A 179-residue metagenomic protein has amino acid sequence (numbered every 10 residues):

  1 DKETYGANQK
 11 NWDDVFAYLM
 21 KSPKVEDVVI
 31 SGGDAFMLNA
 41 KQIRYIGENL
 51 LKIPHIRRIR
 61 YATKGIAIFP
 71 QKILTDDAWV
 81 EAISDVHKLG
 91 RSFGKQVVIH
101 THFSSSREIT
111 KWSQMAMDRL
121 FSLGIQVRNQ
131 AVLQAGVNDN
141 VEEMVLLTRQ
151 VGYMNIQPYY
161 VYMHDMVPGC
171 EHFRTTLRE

Functional and structural regions predicted by a protein language model:
D1-Q9, Y61: Canonical Radical SAM [4Fe-4S] cluster-binding loop centered on the CxxxCxxC motif and its immediate flanking residues
N11-D27, F36-T176: Conserved AdoMet/S-adenosylmethionine-binding subsite of the radical SAM
I30: Short beta-strand-to-loop acidic/aromatic patch adjacent to the donor-nucleotide binding site
G33: Active-site beta-strand/loop signature of hydrolases that rely on acidic residues for catalysis
